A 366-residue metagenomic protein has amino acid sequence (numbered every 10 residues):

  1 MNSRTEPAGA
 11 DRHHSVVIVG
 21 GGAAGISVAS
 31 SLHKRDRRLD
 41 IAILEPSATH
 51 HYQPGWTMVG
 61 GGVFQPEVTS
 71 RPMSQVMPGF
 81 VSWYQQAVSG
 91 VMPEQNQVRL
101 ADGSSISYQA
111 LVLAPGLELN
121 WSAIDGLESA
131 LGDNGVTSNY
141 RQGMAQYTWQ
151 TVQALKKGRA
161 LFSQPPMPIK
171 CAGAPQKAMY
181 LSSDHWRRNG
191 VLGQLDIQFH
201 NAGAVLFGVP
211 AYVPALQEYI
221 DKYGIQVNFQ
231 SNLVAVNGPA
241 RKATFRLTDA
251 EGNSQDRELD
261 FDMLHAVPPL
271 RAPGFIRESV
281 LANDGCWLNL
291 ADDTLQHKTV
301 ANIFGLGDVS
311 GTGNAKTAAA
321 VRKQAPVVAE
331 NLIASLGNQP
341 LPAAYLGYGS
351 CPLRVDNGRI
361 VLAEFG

Functional and structural regions predicted by a protein language model:
N2-H14, S82-G190, E251-S254, H265: FAD-binding core/adjacent interface of flavoenzyme oxidoreductases
N2-S82, P166-P210: Beta1-alpha1 glycine-rich phosphate/pyrophosphate-binding loop at the start of Rossmann-like nucleotide-binding domains
S31-K34, W56-V59, D125-S129, P175-A178 (+3 more regions): Short, glycine/charged-enriched secondary-structure capping and boundary segments
R38-D40, G79-V91, Q95-V98, I106 (+2 more regions): A Rossmann-like FAD-binding core segment of flavoenzymes
N120, E128-K156, D260-K323: FAD-site-proximal beta/loop scaffold in flavoenzymes
Q164-I169, G173-V191, L288, Q296-G313 (+2 more regions): Active-site substrate-recognition segment that forms the wall of the catalytic cavity or substrate channel
A329-G366: C-terminal, flexible cofactor-proximal segment of oxidoreductases
